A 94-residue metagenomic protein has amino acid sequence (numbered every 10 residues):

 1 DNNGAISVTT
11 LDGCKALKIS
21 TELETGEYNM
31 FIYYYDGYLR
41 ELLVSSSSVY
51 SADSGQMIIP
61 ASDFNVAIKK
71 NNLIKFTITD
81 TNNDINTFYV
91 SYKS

Functional and structural regions predicted by a protein language model:
D1-T10: Membrane-proximal N-terminal amphipathic helix
T9-T10, T21, T25, T77-T81 (+1 more regions): Residue-identity detector for threonine
G13, L17-L73: Type IV pilin-like appendage domain
I68-S94: Low-complexity, S/T/G/P-rich flexible repeat/linker segments used as non-globular hinges and stalks within
